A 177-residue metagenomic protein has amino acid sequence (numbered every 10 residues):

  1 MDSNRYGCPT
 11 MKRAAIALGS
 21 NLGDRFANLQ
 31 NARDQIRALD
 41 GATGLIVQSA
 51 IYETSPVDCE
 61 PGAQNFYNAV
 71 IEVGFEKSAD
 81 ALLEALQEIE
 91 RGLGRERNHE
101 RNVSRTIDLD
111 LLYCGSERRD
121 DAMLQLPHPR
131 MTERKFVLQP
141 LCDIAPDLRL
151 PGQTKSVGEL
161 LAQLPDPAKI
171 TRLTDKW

Functional and structural regions predicted by a protein language model:
D2-N4: Intrinsic-disorder-associated, low-complexity terminal segments enriched in Asp/Asn/His/Tyr and depleted of Lys/Arg
M11-A15: Extreme N-terminal starter segment of soluble prokaryotic enzymes
D24-F26: Short N-terminal binding/cap micro-motifs at the start of the first secondary-structure element
N31, R37-S78: Short, surface-exposed acidic-centric catalytic microdomains
D34, A38, E88-R91: Short, intrinsically disordered, mixed-charge
V57-F66, F75, D80-W177: Flexible, gly/pro- and Lys/Arg-enriched active-site loops
